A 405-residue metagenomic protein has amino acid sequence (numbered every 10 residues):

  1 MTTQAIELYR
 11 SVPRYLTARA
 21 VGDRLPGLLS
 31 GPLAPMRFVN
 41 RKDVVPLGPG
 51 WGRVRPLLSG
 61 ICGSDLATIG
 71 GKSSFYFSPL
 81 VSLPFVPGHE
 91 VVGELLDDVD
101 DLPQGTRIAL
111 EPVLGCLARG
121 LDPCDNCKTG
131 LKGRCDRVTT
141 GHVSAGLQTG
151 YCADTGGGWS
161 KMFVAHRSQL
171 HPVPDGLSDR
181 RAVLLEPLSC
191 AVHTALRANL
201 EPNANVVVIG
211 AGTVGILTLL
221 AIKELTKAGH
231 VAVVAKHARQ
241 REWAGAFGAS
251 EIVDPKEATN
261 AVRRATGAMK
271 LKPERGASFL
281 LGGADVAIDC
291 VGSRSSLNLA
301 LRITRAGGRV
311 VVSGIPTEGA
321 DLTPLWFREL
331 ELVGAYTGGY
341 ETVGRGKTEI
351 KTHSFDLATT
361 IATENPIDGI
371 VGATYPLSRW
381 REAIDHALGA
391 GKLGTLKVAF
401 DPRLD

Functional and structural regions predicted by a protein language model:
M1-E90, K161, R403-D405: Short N-terminal strand-loop motif that marks the start of NAD(P)H/FAD-dependent oxidoreductase cofactor-binding domains
T2-R19, R275-A277, L281, V311-E318 (+3 more regions): C-terminal capping/lid region of NAD(P)-dependent oxidoreductase domains
K42-S59, S74-K128, P174-G176: Glycine-rich beta-strand-centered segment in the early N-terminal region that forms part of a ligand/cofactor-binding
S78, H89, G115-I209: NAD(P)H dinucleotide-binding glycine-rich loop of Rossmann-like/cofactor-binding domains, especially the beta1-alpha1
P187, G210-V214, I315: Glycine-rich Rossmann-fold phosphate-binding loop(s) that bind the pyrophosphate of adenine dinucleotide cofactors
N205-A211, K223-L297: Adenosine-nucleotide cofactor-binding segment
R264-A277, L281, G319-A373, R381-E382: C-terminal substrate-binding/catalytic core of Rossmann-like NAD(P)-dependent dehydrogenases/reductases
R302-G319, L332: ADP-ribose/adenylate-binding Rossmann-like module
